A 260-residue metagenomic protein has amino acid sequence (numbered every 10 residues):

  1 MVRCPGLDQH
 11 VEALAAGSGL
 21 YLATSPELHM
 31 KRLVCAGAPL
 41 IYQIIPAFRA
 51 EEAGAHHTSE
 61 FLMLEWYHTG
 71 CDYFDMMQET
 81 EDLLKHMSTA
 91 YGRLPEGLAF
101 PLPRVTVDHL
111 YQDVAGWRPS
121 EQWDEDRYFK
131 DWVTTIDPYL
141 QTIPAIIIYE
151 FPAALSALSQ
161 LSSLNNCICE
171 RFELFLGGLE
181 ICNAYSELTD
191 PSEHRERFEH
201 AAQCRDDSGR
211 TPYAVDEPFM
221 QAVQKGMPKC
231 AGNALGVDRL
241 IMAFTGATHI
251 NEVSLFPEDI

Functional and structural regions predicted by a protein language model:
M1-V34, L40-T69, D108, Q112-I260: A translation/RNA-centric and nucleic-acid-associated enzymatic feature enriched in Class II aminoacyl-tRNA synthetases
P39-I44, T89-R93: Short secondary-structure capping/junction motifs at helix and strand boundaries
D72, M76-P103, V107: Acidic, low-complexity central loop/insert segments
